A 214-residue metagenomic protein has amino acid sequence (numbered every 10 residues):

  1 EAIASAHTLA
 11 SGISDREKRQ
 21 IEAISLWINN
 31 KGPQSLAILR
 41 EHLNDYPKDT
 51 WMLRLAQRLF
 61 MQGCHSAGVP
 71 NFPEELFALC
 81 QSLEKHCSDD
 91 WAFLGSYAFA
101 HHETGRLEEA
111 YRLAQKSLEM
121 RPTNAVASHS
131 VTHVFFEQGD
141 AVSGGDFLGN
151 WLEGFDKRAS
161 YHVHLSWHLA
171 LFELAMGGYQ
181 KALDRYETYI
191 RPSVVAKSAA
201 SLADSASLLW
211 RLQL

Functional and structural regions predicted by a protein language model:
E1, E17-I28, W51-G63, S96: Non-membrane alpha-helical segments in proteins
A2-L9, P33-L43, V69-E84, L107-E119 (+2 more regions): Alpha-helical repeat scaffolds
S11-S14, P47-K48, C87-S88, P122 (+3 more regions): Short coil turns that delineate tetratricopeptide repeat
I21-S25, L55, S96, S130 (+2 more regions): "A position-specific structural signal for the A-helix of alpha-solenoid helical repeats
L26, F60-G63, A67, H101 (+4 more regions): Residue at a conserved register position within TPR or TPR-like alpha-solenoid repeats
I28-K31, S35, Q57-G68, T104-G105 (+3 more regions): Short coil/turn linking the two alpha-helices of tandem helical-hairpin repeats
L174-L214: Helix-coil-helix junctions within alpha-helical repeat/solenoid scaffolds
